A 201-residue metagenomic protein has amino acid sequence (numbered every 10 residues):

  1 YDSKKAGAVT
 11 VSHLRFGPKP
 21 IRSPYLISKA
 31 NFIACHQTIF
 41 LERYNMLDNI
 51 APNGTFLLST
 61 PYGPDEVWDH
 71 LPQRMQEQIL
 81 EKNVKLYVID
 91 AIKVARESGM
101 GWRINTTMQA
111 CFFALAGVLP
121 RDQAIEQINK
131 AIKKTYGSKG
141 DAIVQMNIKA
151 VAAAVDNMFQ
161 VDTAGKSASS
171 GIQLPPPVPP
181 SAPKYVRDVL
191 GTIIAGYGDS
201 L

Functional and structural regions predicted by a protein language model:
Y1-D199: Active-site cofactor/cluster-binding pocket
